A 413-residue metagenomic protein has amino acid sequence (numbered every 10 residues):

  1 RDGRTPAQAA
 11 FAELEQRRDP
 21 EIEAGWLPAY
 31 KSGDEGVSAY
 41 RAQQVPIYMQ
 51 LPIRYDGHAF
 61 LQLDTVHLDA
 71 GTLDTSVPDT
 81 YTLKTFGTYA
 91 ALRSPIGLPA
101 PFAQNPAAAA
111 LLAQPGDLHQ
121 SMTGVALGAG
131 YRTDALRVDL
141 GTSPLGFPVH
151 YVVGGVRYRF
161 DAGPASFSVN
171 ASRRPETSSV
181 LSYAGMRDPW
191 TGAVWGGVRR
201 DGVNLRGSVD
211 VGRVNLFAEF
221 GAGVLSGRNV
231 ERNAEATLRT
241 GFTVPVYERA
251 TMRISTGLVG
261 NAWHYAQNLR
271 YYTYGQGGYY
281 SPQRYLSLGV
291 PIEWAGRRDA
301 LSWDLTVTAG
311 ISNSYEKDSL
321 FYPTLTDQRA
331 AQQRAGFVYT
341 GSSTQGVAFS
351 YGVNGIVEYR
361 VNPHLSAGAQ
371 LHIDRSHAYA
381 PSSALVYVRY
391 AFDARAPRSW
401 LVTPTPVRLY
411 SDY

Functional and structural regions predicted by a protein language model:
R1-Y413: Gram-negative and organellar
